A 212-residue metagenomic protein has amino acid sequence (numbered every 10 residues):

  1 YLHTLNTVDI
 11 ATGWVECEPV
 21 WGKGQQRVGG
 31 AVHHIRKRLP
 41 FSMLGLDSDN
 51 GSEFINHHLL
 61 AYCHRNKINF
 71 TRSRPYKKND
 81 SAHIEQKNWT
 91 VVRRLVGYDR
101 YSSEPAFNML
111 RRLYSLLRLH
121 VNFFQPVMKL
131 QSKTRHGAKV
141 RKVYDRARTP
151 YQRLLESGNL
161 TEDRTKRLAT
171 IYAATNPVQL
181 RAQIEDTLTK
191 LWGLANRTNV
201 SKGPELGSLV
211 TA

Functional and structural regions predicted by a protein language model:
Y1-N6, V15: Short glycine-rich loop/turn motifs
T7, G13, V32, L46-D49 (+5 more regions): Mobile genetic element proteins and their domesticated derivatives, centered on retroelements and DNA transposons
V8, C17-P40: Active-site beta-loop-alpha junctions of metal-dependent nucleic acid enzymes, especially the RNase H-like/DDE
S48-N50, F54-C63, F70-V96, N108-R111 (+1 more regions): RNase H-like two-metal-ion nuclease catalytic core shared by retroviral integrases and related mobile-element nucleases
T71-V92, V140-T198: Amphipathic alpha-helical packing elements
Y114-L116, I171: Charge-biased, low-complexity intrinsically disordered regions
R118-Y151: Charged, gly/pro-enriched flexible loop segments at helix/strand junctions
G193-A212: Intrinsically disordered, low-complexity and often Lys/Arg-enriched segments
